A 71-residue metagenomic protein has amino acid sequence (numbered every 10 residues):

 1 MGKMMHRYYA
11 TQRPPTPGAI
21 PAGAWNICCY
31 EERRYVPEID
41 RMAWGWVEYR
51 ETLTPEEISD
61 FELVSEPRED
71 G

Functional and structural regions predicted by a protein language model:
M1-M4, E66-G71: Short intrinsically disordered terminal tails
G2-P14: A short beta-strand micro-motif
Q12-R68: Acidic, low-complexity, intrinsically disordered interaction modules
